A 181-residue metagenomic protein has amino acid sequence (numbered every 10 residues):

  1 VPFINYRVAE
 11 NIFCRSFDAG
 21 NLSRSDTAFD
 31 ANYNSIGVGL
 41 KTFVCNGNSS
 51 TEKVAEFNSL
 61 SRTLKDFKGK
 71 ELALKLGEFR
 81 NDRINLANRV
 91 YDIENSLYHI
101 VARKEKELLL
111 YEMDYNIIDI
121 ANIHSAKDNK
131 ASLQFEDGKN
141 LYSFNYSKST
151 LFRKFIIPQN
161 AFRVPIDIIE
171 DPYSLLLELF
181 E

Functional and structural regions predicted by a protein language model:
V1-T27, T42-E181: Nucleic-acid endonuclease domains
A31-V44: Conserved catalytic cores of phosphodiester-cleaving nucleases, focusing on short active-site segments
